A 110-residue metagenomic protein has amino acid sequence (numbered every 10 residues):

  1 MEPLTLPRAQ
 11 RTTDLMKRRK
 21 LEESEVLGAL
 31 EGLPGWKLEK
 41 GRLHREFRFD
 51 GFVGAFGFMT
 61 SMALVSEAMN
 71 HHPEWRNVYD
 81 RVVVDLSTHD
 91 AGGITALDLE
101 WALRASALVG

Functional and structural regions predicted by a protein language model:
E2-L6, L21, V26-L33, P73 (+1 more regions): Structural preference for alpha-helix termini/caps and helix-kink/transition segments
P3-L15: Short, Lys/Arg-enriched N-terminal segments with co-localized hydrophobic residues within the first ~10-30 amino acids
D14-D50: N-terminal first-folded block
L38, S61-P73: Short arginine-rich
R45-V53, V82-D90: Alpha-helical scaffold segments that form or flank carboxylate-/histidine-based iron centers
V53-M59: Short amphipathic alpha-helices within nucleic acid-binding modules
T60-S61, L103: Solvent-exposed alpha-helix faces
V83-G110: C-terminal structural segments of small proteins and small subunits
